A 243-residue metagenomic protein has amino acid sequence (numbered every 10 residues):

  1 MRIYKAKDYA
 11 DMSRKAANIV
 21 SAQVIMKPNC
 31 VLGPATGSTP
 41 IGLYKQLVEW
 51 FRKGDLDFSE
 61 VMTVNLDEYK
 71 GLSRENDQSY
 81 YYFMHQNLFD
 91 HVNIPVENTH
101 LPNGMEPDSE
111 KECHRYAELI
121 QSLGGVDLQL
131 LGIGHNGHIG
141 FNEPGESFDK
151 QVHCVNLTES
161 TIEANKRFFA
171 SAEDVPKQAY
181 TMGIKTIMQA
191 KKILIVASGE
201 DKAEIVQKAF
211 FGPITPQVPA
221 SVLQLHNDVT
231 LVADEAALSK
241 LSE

Functional and structural regions predicted by a protein language model:
R2-R115, L119-S122: N-terminal active-site beta-alpha-beta segment that forms phosphate/nucleotide-binding and substrate-recognition loops
Y4, L72-Q78, Y82-Q86, D90-E243: Conserved phosphate- and dinucleotide-binding cores of soluble alpha/beta proteins, encompassing both enzyme active
